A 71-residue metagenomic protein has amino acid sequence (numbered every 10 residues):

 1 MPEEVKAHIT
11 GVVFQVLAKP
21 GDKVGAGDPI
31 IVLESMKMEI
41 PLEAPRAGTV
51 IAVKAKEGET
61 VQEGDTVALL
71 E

Functional and structural regions predicted by a protein language model:
M1-V12, V32-P45: Short beta-strand-turn/beta-hairpin segments enriched in glycine/proline and small hydrophobics that form edge-strand
K6, P20-G21: Short, flexible segments with low predicted structural confidence
Q15-K19, A52-A55: Short histidine-centered loop motifs in beta-beta connectors
G21, M38, G58: Surface-exposed, flexible loop/turn segments at secondary-structure boundaries
G25-I40, Q62-E71: Short hydrophobic beta/alpha edge segments that flank linear recognition/processing sites
G48, V53, G58-V67: PDZ-domain C-terminal substructure recognizer with occasional recognition of PDZ-binding tails
